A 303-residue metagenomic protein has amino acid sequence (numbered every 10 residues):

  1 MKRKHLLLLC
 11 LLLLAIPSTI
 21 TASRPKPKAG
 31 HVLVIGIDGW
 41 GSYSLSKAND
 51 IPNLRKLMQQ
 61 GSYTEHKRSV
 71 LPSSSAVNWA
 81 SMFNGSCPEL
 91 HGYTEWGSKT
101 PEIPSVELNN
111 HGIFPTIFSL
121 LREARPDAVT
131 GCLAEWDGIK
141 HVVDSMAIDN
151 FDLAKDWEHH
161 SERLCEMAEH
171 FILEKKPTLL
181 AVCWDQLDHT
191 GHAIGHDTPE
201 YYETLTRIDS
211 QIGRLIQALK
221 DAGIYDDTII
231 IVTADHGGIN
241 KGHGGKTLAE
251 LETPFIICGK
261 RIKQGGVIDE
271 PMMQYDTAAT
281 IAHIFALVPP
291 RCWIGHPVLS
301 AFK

Functional and structural regions predicted by a protein language model:
M1-P25: Bacterial Sec-dependent N-terminal signal peptides
R24-A29, G41-E123: Active-site nucleophile/metal-coordination loop of metallo-enzymes that catalyze phosphate/sulfate and related
K28-L33, Q60-T64, A124-G131, K175-L180 (+3 more regions): Loop/turn elements at helix/coil->beta-strand transitions in domains of secreted/extracellular proteins
V34, N53, R207-L248, F255 (+1 more regions): Metal-dependent active-site segment of extracytoplasmic phospho-/sulfohydrolases and closely related
G39-S44, K67-S69, E102-N109, S119-L120 (+5 more regions): Second-shell loop/turn segments in exported
F83, K246-V288, L299: Substrate-binding rim/cap in mid-to-C-terminal beta-strand-loop elements of soluble/periplasmic
L90-E95, S105-H160: Catalytic-site neighborhoods of secreted/periplasmic enzymes that process anionic sulfate/phosphate groups
D137-D152, E166-S210, R214: Active-site His/acidic residue clusters
